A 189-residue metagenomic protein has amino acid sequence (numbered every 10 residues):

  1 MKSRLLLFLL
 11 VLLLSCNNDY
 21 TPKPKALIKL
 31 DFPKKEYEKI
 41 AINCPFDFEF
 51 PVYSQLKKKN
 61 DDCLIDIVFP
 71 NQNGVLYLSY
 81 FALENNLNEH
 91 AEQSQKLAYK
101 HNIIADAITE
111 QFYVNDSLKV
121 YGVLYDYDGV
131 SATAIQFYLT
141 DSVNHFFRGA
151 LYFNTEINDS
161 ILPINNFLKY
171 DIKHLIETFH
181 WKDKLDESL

Functional and structural regions predicted by a protein language model:
K2-F8: Sec-dependent signal peptide recognition, specifically the positively charged N-region followed immediately by
L12-S15: C-terminal motif of bacterial Sec signal peptides marking the signal peptidase cleavage site
N17-K23: Bacterial lipoprotein signal-peptidase II cleavage site
P24-C44: Post-signal peptide N-terminal segment of mature Sec-exported envelope proteins
A41-K96: Secretory pathway targeting signatures of secreted, lumenal, and periplasmic proteins
L76-N85, Q136-F137, N158-N166: Second-shell loop/turn segments in exported
Q95-R148, L185-D186: Signature of long, low-cysteine stretches enriched in small and polar/charged residues
A150-L189: Surface-exposed amphipathic alpha-helical segments
